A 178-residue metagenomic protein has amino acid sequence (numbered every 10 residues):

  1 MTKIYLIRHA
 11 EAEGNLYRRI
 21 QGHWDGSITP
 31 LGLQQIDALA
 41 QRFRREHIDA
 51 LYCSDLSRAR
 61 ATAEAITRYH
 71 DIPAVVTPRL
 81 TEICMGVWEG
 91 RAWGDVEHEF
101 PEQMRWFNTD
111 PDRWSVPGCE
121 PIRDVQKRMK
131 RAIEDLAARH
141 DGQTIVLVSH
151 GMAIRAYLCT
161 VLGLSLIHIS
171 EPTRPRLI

Functional and structural regions predicted by a protein language model:
M1-Y5: Extreme N-terminal starter segment of soluble prokaryotic enzymes
I7, E11-I72, V76: Active-site-proximal alpha-helix that buttresses catalytic centers in soluble enzyme cores
H9, H150, H168: Histidine-centered divalent metal-coordination motifs
R45-H47, L136-Q143: Glycine-rich phosphate-binding loop signature in dinucleotide/nucleotide-binding domains
C53-S54, K127, V148-S149: Short beta-strand scaffold positions
Y69-K130: Phosphate-handling substructures
G151-R155: GST superfamily/GST-like fold recognition
I167-I178: Single conserved hydrophobic/aromatic residue that forms the stacking wall/gate of nucleotide- or nucleobase-binding
